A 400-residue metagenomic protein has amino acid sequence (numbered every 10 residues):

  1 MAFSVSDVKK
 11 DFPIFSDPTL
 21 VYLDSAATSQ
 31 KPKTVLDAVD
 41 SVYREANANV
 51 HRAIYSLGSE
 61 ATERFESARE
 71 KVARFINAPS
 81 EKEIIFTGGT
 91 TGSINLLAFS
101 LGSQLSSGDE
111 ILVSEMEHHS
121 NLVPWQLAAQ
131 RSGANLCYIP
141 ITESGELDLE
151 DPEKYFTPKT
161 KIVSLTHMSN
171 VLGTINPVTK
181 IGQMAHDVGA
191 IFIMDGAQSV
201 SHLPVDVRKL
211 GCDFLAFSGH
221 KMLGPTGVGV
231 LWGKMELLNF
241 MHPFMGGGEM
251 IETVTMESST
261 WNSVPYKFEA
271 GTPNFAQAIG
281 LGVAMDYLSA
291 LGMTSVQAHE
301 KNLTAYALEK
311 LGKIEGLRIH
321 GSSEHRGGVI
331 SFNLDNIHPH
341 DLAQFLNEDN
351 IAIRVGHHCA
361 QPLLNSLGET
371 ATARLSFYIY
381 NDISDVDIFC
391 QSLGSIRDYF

Functional and structural regions predicted by a protein language model:
M1-F400: Pyridoxal 5′-phosphate
